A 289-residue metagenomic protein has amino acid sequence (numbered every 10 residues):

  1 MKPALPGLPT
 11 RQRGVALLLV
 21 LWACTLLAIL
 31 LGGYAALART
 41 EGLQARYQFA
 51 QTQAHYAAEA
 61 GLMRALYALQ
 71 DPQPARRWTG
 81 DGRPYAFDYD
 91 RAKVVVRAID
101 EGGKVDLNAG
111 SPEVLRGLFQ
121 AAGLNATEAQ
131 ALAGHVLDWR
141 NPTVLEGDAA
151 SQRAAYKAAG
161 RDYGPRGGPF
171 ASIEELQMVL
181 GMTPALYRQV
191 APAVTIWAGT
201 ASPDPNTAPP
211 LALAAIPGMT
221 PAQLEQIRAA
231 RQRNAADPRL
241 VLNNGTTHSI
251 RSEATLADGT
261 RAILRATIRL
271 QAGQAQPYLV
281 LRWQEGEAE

Functional and structural regions predicted by a protein language model:
K2-G7, V15-E289: Compositionally biased linear targeting/interaction segments
Q12: Glycine-rich phosphate-binding loop
